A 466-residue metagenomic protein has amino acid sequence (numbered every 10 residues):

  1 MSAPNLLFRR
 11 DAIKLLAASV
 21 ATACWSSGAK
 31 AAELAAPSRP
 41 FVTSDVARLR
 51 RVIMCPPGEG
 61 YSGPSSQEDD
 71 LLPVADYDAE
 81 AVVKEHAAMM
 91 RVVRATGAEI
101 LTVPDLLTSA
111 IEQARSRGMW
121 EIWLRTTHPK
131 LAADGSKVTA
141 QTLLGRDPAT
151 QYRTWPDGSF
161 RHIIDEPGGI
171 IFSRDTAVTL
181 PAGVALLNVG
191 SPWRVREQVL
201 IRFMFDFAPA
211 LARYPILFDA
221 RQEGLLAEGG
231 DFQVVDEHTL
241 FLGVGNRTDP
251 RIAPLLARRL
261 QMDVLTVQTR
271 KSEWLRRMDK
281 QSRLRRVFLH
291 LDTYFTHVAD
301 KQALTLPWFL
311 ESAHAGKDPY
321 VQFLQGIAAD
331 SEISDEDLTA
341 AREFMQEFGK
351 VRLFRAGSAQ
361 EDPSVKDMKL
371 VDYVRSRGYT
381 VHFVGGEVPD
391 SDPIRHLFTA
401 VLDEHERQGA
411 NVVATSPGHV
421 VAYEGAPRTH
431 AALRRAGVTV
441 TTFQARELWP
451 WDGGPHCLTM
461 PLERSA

Functional and structural regions predicted by a protein language model:
M1-S2, R283: Generic anion/oxyanion-binding catalytic loop in active/binding sites
S2-S19: N-terminal secretory signal peptides and thylakoid transit peptides that target proteins across membranes
A29-A31: Boundary at the C-terminal end of the N-terminal hydrophobic targeting segment
E33-A466: The feature marks the mature, well-folded catalytic cores of soluble enzymes
